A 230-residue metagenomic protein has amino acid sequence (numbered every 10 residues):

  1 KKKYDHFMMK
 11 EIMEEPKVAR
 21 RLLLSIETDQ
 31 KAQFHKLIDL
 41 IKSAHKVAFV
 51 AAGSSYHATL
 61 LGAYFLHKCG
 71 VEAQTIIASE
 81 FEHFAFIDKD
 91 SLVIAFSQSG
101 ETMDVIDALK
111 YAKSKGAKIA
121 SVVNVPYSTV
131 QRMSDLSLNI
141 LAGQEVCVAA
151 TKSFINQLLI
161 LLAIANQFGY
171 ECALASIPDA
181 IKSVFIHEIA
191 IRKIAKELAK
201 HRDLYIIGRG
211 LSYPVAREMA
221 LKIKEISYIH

Functional and structural regions predicted by a protein language model:
F7-A48, L136-H230: Active-site phosphate/pyrophosphate-binding segments
D39-D179, R209: Glycine-rich phosphate-binding loops that contact phosphosugars or nucleotide phosphates
